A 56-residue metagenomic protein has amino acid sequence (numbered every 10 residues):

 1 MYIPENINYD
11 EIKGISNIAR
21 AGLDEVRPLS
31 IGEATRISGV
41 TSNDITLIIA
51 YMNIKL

Functional and structural regions predicted by a protein language model:
M1-L56: Non-catalytic terminal regions with compositionally biased, polar/charged low complexity
